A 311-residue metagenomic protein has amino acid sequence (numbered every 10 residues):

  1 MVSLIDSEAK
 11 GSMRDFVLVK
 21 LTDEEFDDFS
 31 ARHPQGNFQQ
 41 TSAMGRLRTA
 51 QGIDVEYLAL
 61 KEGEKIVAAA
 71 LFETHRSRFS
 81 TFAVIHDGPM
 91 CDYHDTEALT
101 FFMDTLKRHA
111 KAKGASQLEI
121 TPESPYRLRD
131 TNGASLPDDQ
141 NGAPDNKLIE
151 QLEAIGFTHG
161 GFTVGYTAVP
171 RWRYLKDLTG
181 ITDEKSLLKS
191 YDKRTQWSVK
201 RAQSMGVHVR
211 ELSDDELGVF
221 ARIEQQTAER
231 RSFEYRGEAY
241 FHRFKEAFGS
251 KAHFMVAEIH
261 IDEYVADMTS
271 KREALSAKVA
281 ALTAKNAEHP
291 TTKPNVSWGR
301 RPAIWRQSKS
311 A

Functional and structural regions predicted by a protein language model:
L18-F79, Y126-R127, A143, G156-A168 (+1 more regions): A conserved beta-strand-loop-helix scaffold within acyl/acetyltransferase catalytic domains
S80-D92: Conserved acetyl-CoA binding element of GNAT-fold acetyltransferases
G88-M90, T121-P125, D177-T179: Beta-hairpin (beta-strand-turn-beta-strand) motif
T96-E97, Y126-A143: Short, flexible/disordered intra-domain loops and linkers
T96-R108: Conserved acetyl-CoA-binding loop-helix of GNAT-fold acetyltransferases
A110-R129: Conserved GNAT acetyl-CoA-binding A-motif
L148-I149, T158: Asp-box/WD-like beta-propeller blade repeats and closely related beta-sheet repeat scaffolds
